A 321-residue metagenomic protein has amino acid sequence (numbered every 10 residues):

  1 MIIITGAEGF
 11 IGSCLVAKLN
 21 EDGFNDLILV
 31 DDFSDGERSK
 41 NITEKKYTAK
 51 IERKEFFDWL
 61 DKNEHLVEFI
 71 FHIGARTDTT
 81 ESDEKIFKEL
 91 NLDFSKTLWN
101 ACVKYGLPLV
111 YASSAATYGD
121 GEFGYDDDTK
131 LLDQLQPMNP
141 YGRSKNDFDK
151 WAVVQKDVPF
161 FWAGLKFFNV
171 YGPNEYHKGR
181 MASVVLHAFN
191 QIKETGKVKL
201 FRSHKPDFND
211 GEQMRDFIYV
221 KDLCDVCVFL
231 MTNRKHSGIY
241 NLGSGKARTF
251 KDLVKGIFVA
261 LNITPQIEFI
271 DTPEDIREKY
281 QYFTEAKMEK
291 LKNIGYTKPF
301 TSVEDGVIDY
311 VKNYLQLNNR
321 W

Functional and structural regions predicted by a protein language model:
I2-D22: N-terminal Rossmann NAD(P)H-binding glycine-rich loop of SDR-like oxidoreductase domains
R53-L90: NAD(P)H-binding glycine-rich loop region in Rossmannoid oxidoreductase-like domains and their noncatalytic homologs
E89, D93-T97, K104, T117-G164 (+3 more regions): Catalytic helix-loop patch of NAD(P)-dependent Rossmann-fold dehydrogenases
F123, K150-F229, G256-F258: NAD(P)-dependent short-chain dehydrogenase/reductase
A188, E194, Q213, V226-I276: Mid/C-terminal beta-alpha module of Rossmann-like enzyme folds, strongest in SDR-family dehydrogenases/epimerases
V220, E274-T297: Conserved C-terminal active-site "lid" loop/helix of NAD(P)H-dependent oxidoreductases that clamps the redox cofactor
L223, C227, L242, L253 (+2 more regions): Non-catalytic, hydrophobic alpha-helical segments
S302-W321: Amphipathic terminal alpha-helices
